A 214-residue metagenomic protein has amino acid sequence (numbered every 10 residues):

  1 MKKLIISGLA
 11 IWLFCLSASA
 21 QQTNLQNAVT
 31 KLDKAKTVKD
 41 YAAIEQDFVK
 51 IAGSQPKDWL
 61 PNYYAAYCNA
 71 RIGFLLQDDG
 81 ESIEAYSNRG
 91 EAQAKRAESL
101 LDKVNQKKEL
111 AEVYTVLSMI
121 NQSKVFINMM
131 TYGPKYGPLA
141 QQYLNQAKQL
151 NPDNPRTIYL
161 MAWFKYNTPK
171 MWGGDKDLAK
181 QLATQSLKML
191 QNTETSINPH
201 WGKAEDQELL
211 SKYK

Functional and structural regions predicted by a protein language model:
M1-Q26: Bacterial Sec-dependent N-terminal signal peptides
Q21-L32, S54-Q77, K107-N128, N154-T168 (+1 more regions): Amphipathic alpha-helical repeat scaffolds of TPR domains
K34-V49, I83-R96, G133-Q141, A179-T184: Helix-turn-helix repeat elements of alpha-solenoid scaffolds
I51, A97, Q146-A147, S186: Canonical positions in the second alpha-helix
R89-N145: Surface-exposed, polar helix/loop patches in the mature regions of secreted/periplasmic/lumenal proteins that form
Y132-I158, W163-G174: Outer-membrane beta-barrel transmembrane domain signature
